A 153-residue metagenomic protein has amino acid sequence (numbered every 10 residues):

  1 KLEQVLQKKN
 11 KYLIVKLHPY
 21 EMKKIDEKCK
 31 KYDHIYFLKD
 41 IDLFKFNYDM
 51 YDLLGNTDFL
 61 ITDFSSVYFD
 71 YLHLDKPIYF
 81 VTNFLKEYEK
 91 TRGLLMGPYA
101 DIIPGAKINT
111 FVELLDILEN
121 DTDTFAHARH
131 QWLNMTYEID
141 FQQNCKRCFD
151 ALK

Functional and structural regions predicted by a protein language model:
K1-K31, I108, D140: Conserved catalytic-core segment of nucleotide-activated headgroup transferases in glycan assembly
L13, I61, Y71, L114 (+1 more regions): Hydrophobic, well-ordered secondary-structure elements that form the walls of internal hydrophobic environments
I14, Y36, F59-I61, Y79 (+1 more regions): Hydrophobic/aromatic beta-strand patches that form the interior of the parallel beta-sheet core in alpha/beta enzyme
K16, L38-D40, V81-N83: Generic beta-sheet signal
Y20-F69: Donor nucleotide-activated moiety binding/catalytic core segment of transferases that use nucleotide-activated donors
K28-D33, S66-T136: Catalytic binding pocket for nucleotide-activated donors in carbohydrate/polymer assembly enzymes
F141-K153: C-terminal alpha-helical cap of glycosyltransferases
